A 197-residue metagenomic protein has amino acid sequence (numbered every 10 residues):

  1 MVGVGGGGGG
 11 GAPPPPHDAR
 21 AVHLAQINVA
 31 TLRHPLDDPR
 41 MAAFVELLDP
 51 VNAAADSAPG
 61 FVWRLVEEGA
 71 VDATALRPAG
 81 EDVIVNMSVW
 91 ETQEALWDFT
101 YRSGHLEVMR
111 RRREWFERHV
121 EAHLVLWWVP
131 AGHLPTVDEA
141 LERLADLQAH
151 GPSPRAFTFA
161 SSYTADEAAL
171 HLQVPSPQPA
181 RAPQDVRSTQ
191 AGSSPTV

Functional and structural regions predicted by a protein language model:
M1-E81, A122-V197: Short S/T/G/P-rich N-terminal loop/turn motif that feeds into the first structured element of a domain
W63, V89-W90, W115-F116: Tryptophan-centric aromatic hotspots in well-structured domains and transmembrane helices
L76-Y101: Helix-adjacent hinge/juxtasegments
Q93-E121: An amphipathic, aromatic/His-enriched active-site/gating alpha helix that lines ligand/cofactor pockets
